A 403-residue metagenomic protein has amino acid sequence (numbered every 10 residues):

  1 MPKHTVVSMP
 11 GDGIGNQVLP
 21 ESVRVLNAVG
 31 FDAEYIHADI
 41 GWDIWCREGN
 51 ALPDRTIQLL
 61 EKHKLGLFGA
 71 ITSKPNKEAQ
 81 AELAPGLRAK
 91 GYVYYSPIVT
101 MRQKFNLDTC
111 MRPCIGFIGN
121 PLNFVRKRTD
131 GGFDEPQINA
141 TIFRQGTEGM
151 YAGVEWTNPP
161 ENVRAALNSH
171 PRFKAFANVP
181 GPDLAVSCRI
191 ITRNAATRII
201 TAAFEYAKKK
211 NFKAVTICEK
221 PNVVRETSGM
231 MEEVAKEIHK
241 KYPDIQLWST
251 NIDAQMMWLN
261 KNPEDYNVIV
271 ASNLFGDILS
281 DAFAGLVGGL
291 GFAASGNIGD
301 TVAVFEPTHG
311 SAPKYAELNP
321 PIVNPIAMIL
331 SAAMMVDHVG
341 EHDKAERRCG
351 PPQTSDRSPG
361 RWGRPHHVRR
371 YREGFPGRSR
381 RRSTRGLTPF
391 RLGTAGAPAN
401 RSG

Functional and structural regions predicted by a protein language model:
T5-G30, R164-D253: Glycine-rich phosphate/diphosphate-binding loop of Rossmann-like nucleotide-binding domains
D12-G15, K64, F143, A203 (+4 more regions): Buried hydrophobic positions in well-ordered alpha/beta secondary-structure cores of metabolic enzymes
D32-I57, M257-L259: N-terminal beta-loop-helix "entrance" segment that forms/cooperates in small-molecule cofactor or anionic ligand
C46-F173, V186, L274: N-terminal glycine-rich phosphate/adenylate-binding segment common to multiple enzyme folds
Y92-Y95, L259-G360: Glycine-rich phosphate/nucleotide-binding loop
G340-L387: Internal helix-turn-beta structural module
A399-S402: Short, intrinsically disordered C-terminal tails of secreted or membrane-associated proteins
